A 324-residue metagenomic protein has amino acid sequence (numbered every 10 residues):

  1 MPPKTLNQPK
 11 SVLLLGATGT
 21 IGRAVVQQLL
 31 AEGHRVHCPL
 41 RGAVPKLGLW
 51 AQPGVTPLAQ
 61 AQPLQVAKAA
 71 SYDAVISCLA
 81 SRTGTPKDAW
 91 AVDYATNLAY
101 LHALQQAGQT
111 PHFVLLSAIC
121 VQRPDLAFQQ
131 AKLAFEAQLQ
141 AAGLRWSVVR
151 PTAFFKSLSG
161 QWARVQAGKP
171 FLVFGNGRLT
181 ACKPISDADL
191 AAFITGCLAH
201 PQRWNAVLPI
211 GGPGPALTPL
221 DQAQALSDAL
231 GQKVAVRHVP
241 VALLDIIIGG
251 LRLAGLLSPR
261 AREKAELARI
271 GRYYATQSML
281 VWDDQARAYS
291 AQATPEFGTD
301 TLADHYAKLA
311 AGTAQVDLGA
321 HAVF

Functional and structural regions predicted by a protein language model:
P9-H34: N-terminal Rossmann NAD(P)H-binding glycine-rich loop of SDR-like oxidoreductase domains
I21, L190, I194, Q222 (+1 more regions): Non-catalytic, hydrophobic alpha-helical segments
V44-A107, C120-Q122: NAD(P)H-binding glycine-rich loop region in Rossmannoid oxidoreductase-like domains and their noncatalytic homologs
T96, R178-L198, A206, T218: Substrate-positioning beta->alpha
S117, A134-A163, G168: Conserved beta-loop-beta element that borders a ligand/cofactor-binding pocket
S157-R164, C197-L208, G214, Q232-V234: Glycine/proline-rich active-site loop of Rossmann-fold NAD(P)-dependent oxidoreductases
A181-A188, I210-D228, P240-G249, D300: Substrate-binding strand-loop-helix patch in Rossmann-like NAD(P)-dependent oxidoreductase/epimerase domains
A242-F324: A hydrophobic C-terminal alpha-helical subdomain
